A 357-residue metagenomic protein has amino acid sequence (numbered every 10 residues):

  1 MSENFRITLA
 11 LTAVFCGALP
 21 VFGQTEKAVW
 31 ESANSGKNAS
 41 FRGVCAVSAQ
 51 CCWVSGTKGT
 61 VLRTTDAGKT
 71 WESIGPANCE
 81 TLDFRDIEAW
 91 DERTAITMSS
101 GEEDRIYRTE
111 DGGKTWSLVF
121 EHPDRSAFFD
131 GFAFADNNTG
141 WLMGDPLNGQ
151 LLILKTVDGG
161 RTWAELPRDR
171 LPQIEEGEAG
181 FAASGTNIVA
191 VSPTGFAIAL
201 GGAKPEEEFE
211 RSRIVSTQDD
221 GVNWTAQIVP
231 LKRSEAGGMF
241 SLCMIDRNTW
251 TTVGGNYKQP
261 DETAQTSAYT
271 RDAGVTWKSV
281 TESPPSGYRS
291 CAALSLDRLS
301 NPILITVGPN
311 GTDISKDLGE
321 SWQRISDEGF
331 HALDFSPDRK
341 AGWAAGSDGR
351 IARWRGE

Functional and structural regions predicted by a protein language model:
M1-L9: Bacterial N-terminal signal peptides that target proteins for export
T8-L11, A39: Composition-driven detection of intrinsically disordered, low-complexity segments
A10-A18: Bacterial N-terminal signal peptides
P20-F22: Sec/Tat signal peptide C-region and signal peptidase I cleavage site
Q24-E357: Residue-level hotspots at or immediately adjacent to binding/recognition sites across diverse folds
